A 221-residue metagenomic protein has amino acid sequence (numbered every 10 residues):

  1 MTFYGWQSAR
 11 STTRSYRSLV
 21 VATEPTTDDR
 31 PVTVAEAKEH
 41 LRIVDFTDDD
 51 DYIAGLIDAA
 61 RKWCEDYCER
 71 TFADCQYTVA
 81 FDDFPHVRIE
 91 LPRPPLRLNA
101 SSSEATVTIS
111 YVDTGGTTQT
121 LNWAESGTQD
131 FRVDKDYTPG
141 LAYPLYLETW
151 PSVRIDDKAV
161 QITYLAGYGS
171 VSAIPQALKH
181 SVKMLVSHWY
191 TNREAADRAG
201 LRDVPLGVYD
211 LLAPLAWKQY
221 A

Functional and structural regions predicted by a protein language model:
M1-A221: Divalent metal-cofactor coordination and adjacent catalytic microenvironments
